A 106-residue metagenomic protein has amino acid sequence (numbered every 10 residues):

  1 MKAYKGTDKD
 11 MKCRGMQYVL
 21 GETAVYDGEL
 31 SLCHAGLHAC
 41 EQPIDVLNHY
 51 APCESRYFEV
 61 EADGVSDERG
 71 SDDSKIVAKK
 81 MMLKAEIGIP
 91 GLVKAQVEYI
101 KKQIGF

Functional and structural regions predicted by a protein language model:
M1-F106: Short, glycine-biased loop/turn motifs at secondary-structure junctions and in low-complexity Ser/Thr/Pro-rich termini
